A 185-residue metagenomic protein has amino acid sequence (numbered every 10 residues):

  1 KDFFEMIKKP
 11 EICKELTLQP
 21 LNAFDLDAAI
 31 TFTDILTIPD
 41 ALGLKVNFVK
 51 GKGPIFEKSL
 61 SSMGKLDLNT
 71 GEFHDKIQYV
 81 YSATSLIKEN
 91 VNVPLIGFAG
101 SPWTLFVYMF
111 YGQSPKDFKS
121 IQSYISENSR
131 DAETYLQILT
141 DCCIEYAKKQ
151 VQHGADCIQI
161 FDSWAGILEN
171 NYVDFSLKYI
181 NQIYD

Functional and structural regions predicted by a protein language model:
K1-K50, N181: N-terminal basic, low-complexity leaders that serve as flexible interaction/assembly modules and, when applicable, as
D2, M63-E72, I125-A132: Short glycine/proline- and acidic residue-enriched helix-loop micro-motifs that form flexible lids or anion-recognition
E5-K9, F73-K76, Y135-L136: Short, flexible loop segments at the rims of nucleotide/cofactor-binding pockets, characterized by
I35-I38, G53-P54, S62-M63, P102-T104: A short acidic, glycine/proline-enriched capping/turn motif at secondary-structure boundaries, especially helix N-cap
D40-L44, S59, F106-Y111: Short, conserved acidic/polar surface loops in the N-terminal third of protein domains
V46-S61, P115-I121: A charged helix-plus-loop insertion that forms the helical arch/lid used to bind and gate nucleic-acid substrates
G51-N90: A gly/proline- and charged-residue-enriched helix-loop-helix capping module
K76-D185: Active-site loop segments of alpha/beta catalytic cores
